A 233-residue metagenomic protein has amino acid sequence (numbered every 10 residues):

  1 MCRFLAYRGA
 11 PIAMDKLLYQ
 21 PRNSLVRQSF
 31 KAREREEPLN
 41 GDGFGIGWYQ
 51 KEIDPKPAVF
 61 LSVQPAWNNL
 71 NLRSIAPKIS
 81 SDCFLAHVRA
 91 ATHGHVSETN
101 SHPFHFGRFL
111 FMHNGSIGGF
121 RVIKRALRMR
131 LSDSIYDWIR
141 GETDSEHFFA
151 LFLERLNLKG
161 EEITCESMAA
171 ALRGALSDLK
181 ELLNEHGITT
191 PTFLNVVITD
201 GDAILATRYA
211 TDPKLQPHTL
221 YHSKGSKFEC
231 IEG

Functional and structural regions predicted by a protein language model:
M1-H113, G118-G233: Conserved short alpha-helical segments that host acidic/polar catalytic motifs at enzyme active sites
